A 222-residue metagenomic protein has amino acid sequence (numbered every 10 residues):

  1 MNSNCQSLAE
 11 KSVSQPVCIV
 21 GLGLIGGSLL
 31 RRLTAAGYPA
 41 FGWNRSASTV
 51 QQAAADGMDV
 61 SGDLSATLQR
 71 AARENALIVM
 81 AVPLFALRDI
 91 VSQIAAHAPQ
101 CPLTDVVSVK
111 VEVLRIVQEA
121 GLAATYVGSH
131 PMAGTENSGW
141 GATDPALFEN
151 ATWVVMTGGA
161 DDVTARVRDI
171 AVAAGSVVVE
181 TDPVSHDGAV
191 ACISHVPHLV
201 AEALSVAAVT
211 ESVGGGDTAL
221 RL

Functional and structural regions predicted by a protein language model:
N2-A72: NAD(P)+-binding Rossmann beta1-loop-alpha1 motif at the extreme N-terminus of oxidoreductases
P16, P39-F41, T125, T152 (+1 more regions): Residues at the starts of beta-strands that form the adenosine-phosphate
C18-I19, M80, V155: Hydrophobic Val/Ile/Leu positions in short beta-strands of Rossmann-like dinucleotide-binding domains
Y38, M58, P99, G175-V177: Short phosphate-binding/catalytic loops that engage adenosine nucleotides
R45-S46, V107, G159: Residues in the short beta-alpha loop(s) of Rossmann-like NAD(P)-binding domains
T67-P102: Rossmann-like NAD(P)-binding element
I90-G141: Rossmann-like NAD(P)(H) cofactor-binding subdomain of soluble oxidoreductases
P145-L222: Internal alpha-helical scaffold of NAD(P)-dependent oxidoreductase catalytic cores
